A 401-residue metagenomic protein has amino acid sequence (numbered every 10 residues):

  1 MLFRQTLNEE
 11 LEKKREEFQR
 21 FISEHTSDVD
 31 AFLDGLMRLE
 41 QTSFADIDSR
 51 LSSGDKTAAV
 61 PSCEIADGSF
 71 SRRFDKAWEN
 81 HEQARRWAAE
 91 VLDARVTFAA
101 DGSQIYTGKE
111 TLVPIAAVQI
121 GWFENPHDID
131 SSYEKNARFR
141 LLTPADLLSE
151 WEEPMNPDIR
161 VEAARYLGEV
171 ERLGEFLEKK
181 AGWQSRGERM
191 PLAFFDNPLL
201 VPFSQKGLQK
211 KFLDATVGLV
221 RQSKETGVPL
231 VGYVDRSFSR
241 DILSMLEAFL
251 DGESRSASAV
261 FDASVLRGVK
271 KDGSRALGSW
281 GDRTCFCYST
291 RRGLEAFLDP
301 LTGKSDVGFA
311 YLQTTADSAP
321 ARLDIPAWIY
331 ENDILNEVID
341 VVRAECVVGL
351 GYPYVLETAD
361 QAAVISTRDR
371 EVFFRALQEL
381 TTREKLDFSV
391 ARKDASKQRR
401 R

Functional and structural regions predicted by a protein language model:
M1-E82, A89-E90, D158-V161, R165-P191 (+1 more regions): Long, contiguous domain-sized segments
W87-E90, T107-K109: Short secondary-structure boundary/capping segments within folded domains
E90-L92, D101: N-terminal phosphate-binding or glycine-rich loops at protein starts, especially the Walker A/P-loop of NTPases
D93-A94, L112-P114, L167: Generic alpha-helical scaffold signal
V96-F98: Conserved beta-strand elements of the Class I
A100-M155: Acidic, metal-ligating active-site segments
